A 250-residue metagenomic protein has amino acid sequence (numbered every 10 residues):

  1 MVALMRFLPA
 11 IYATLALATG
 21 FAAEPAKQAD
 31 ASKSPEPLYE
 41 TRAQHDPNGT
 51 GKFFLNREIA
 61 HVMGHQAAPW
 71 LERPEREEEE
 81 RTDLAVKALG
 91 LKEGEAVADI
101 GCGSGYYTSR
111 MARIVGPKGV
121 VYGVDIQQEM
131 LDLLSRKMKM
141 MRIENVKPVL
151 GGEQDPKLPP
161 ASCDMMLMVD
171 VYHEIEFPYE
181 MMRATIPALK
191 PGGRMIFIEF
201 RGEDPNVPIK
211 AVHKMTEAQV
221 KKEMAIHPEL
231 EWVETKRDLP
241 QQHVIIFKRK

Functional and structural regions predicted by a protein language model:
A31-A98: Class I SAM-dependent transferase core
A96, V120, G192-R194: Short glycine-centered segments of the SAM/dcSAM-binding site in methyltransferase folds
A98-P156: Class I SAM-dependent methyltransferase SAM/SAH-binding core
A112-R113, Y179-R194: A short glycine-rich, Lys/Arg-flanked "PGG" loop and its adjoining helix->strand segment in the class I
P156-M166: A short acidic, Gly/Pro-enriched loop at the edge of an enzyme's catalytic core that lines a small-molecule cofactor
D164-Y179: A short SAM/SAH-binding and catalytic strip from SAM-dependent methyltransferases
R194-K221: Conserved class I S-adenosyl-L-methionine
H227, W232-K250: Core SAM-dependent methyltransferase catalytic element
